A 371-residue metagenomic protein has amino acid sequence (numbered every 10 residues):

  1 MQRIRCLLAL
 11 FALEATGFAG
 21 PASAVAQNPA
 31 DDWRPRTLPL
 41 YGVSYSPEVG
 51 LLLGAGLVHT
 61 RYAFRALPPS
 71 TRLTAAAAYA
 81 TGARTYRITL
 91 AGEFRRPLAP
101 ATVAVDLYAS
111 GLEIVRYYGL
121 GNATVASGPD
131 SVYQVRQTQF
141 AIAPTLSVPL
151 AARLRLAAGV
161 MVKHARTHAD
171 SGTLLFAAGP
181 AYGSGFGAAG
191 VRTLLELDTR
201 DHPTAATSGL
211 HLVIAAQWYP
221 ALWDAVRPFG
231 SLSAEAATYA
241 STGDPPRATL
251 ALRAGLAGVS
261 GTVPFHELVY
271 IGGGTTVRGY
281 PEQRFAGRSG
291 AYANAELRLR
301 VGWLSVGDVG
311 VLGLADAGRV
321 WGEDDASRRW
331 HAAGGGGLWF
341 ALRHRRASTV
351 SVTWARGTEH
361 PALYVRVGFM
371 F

Functional and structural regions predicted by a protein language model:
A24-V115, R155-A157, T167, P180-T207 (+5 more regions): Outer-membrane beta-barrel initiation region
P39-Y41, L73-A77, V103-L107, L156-V160 (+8 more regions): Membrane-embedded beta-strand positions of outer-membrane beta-barrel proteins
Y45, P129-K163, S184, L197 (+3 more regions): Outer-membrane beta-barrel transmembrane strands
P68-S70, R87-L90, V115-A123, H168-L175 (+6 more regions): Outer-membrane beta-barrel translocator domains and adjoining extracellular loop/strand segments of Gram-negative
A76-A78, S127-V132, F176-Y182, W218-D224 (+2 more regions): Extracellular loop and loop/strand-boundary signature of outer-membrane beta-barrel proteins
A78-L90, R96-I142, G255-G274, S348-W354 (+1 more regions): Outer-membrane beta-barrel translocator/channel fold
R192-L195, G336-F340, R345, H360-F371: Outer-membrane beta-barrel "beta-signal"
S241-G322: Extracytoplasmic gating/loop element in the C-terminal half of outer-membrane beta-barrel translocons and assembly
